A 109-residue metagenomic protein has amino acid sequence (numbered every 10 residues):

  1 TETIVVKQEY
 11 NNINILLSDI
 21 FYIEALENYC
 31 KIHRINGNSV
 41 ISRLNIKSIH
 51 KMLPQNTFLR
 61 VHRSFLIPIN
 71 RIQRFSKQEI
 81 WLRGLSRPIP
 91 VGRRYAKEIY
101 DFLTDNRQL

Functional and structural regions predicted by a protein language model:
T1-E9, Y95-L109: Eukaryotic intrinsically disordered, low-complexity regulatory linkers and tails enriched in Ser/Thr/Pro
T1-G84, P90: Conserved binding/recognition cores within well-folded domains
